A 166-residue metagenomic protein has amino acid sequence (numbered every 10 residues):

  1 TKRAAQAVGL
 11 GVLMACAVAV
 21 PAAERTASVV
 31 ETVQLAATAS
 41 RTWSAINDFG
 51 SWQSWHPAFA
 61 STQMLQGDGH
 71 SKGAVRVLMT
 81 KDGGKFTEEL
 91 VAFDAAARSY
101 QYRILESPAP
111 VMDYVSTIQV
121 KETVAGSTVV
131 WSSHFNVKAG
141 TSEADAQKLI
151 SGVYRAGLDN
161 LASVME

Functional and structural regions predicted by a protein language model:
T1-G9: Bacterial N-terminal signal peptides that target proteins for export
G9-G11, V20-P21: Cleavable N-terminal signal peptides
V18-L65: Hydrophobic ligand-binding cavity/cleft-lining segments
A22, V124, T128, H134-E166: A conserved amphipathic terminal alpha-helix motif
R25, P110-T117: Amphipathic hydrophobic-ligand
V33-S40, I46, G50, P110-V111 (+1 more regions): Soluble non-cytosolic domains of exported or imported proteins
Q34, S54, Q63-A109, K121-T123 (+2 more regions): Glycine-rich portal/gate segments that line the openings of hydrophobic small-molecule binding cavities
